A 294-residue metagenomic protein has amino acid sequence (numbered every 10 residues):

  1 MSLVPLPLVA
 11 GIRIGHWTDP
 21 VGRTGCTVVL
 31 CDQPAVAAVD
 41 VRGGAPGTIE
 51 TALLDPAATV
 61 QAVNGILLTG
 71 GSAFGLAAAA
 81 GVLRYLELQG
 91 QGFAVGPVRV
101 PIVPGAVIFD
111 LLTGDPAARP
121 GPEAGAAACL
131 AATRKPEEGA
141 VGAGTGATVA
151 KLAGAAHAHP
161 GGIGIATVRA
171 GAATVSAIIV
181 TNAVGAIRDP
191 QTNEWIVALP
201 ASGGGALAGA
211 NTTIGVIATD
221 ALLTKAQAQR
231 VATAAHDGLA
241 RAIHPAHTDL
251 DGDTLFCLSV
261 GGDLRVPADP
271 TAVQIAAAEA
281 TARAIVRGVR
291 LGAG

Functional and structural regions predicted by a protein language model:
M1-A80, R84-G294: A structural signal for small-residue-enriched, beta-sheet-centric alpha/beta enzyme cores and oligomeric scaffold folds
